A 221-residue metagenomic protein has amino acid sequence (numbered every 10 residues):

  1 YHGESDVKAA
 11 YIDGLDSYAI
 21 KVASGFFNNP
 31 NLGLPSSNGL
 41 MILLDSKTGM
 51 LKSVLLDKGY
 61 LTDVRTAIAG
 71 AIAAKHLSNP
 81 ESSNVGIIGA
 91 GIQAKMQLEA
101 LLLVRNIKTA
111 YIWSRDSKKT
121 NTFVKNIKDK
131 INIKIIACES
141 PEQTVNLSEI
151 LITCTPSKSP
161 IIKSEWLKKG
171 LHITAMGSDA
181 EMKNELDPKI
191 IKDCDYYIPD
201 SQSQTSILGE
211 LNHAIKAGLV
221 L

Functional and structural regions predicted by a protein language model:
Y1-T62, A69-A71, S78-E81: N-terminal ligand-binding/catalytic initiation module
L77-N84, N106, K168-K169: Short helix-loop-beta connector
A90-G91: Glycine-rich Rossmann-fold phosphate-binding loop(s) that bind the pyrophosphate of adenine dinucleotide cofactors
A94-K95: N-terminal Rossmann-fold NAD(P) dinucleotide-binding loop
L103-K130: NAD(P)-binding Rossmann-fold cofactor-contacting core
I131-S148, S164-E165: Short acidic low-complexity segments
L147-I150, S157-H172, P188: Rossmann-fold NAD(P) dinucleotide-binding segment
L167-K169, M176-L221: Rossmann-fold NAD(P)-binding glycine/threonine-rich loop
